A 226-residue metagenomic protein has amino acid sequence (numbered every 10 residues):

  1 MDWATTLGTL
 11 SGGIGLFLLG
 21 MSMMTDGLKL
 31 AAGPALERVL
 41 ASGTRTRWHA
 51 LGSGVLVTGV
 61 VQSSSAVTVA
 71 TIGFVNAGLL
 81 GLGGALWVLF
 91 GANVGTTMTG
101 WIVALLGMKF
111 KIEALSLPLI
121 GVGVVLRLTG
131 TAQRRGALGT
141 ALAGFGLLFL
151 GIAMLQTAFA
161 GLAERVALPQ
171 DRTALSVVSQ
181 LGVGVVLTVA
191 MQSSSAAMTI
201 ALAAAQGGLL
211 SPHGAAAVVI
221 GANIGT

Functional and structural regions predicted by a protein language model:
M1-R47, L138-V186, A203-A204: Helix-loop-helix hairpins and the membrane-proximal interhelical loops of multi-pass alpha-helical transport proteins
L16, T25, K29, S65-V69 (+2 more regions): Alpha-helical transmembrane segments and their lipid-water interface positions in multi-pass membrane proteins
G20, Q62, V94, G151 (+2 more regions): Residue-level signature of catalytic and energy-coupling elements of molecular machines, predominantly ATP/GTP-dependent
M21-L30, T71-G78, V122-R134: C-terminal ends of transmembrane helices
T25-K29, T58-A66, F159-A160, L187-A196 (+1 more regions): Short helix-coil transition sites and intra-membrane helix breaks within transmembrane domains of multi-pass
V69-N93, W101-S116, I120, T188-G225: Membrane-interfacial helix-loop connectors
T97, W101-K111, L126-G130, A160 (+2 more regions): Transmembrane helix-loop junctions at the membrane interface of multipass transporters and ion channels
L106-A137, A141: A structural-propensity feature for long, helix-poor, extended segments
